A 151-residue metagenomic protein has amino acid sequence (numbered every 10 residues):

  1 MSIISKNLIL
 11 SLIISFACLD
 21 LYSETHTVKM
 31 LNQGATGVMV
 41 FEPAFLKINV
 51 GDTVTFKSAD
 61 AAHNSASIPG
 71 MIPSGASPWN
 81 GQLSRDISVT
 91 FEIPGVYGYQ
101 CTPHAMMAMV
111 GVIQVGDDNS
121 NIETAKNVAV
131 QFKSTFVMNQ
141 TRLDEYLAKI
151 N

Functional and structural regions predicted by a protein language model:
M1-I9: Bacterial N-terminal signal peptides that target proteins for export
I14-S15: Short, linear, compositionally biased motifs with a strong N-terminal bias
L21-N151: Extracytoplasmic copper-binding redox domains, predominantly the cupredoxin/blue-copper superfamily
